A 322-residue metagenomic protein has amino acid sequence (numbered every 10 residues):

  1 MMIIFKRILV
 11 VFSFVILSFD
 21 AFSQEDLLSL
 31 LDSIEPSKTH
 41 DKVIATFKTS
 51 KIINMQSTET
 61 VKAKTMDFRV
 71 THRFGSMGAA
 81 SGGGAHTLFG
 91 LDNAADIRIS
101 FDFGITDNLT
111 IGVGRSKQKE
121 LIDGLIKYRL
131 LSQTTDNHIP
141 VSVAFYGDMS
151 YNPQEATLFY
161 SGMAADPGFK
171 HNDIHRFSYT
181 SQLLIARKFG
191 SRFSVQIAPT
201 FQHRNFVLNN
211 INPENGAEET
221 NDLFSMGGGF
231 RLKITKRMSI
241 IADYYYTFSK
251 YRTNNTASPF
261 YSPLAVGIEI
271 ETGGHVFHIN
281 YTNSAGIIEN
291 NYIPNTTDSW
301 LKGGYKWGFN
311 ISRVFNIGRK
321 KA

Functional and structural regions predicted by a protein language model:
M1-D26, A322: Bacterial Sec-dependent N-terminal signal peptides
I8-V10, D96, M226: Short hydrophobic "helix-edge" motifs at membrane interfaces and signal-peptide entry regions
Q24-K170, F177-S181, F189, F193 (+3 more regions): Transmembrane beta-barrel domains of Gram-negative outer membranes and organellar outer membranes
D166-S249: Detector for outer-membrane/organellar transmembrane beta-barrel domains, recognizing the amphipathic beta-strand
